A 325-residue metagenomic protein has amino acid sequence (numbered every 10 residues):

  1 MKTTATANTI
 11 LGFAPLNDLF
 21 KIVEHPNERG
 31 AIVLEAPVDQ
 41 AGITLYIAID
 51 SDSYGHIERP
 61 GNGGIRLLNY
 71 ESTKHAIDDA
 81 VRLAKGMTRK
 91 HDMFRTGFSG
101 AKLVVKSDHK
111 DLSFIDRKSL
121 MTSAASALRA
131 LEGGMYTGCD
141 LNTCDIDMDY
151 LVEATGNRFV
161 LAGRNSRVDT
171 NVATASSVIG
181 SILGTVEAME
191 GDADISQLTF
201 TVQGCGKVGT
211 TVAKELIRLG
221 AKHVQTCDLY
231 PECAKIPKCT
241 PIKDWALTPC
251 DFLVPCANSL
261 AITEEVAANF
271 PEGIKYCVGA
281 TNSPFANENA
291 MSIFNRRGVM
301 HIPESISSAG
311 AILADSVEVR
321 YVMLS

Functional and structural regions predicted by a protein language model:
M1-R164: N-terminal ligand-binding/catalytic initiation module
E71-D79, I115, S119, S123 (+13 more regions): Conserved active-site and cofactor/substrate-binding residues in soluble primary-metabolism enzymes
A162-T170, G298-H301: A short glycine/serine-rich beta->alpha loop
V168-V254: Glycine-rich phosphate/diphosphate-binding loop of Rossmann-like nucleotide-binding domains
V186, I274-S325: Adenosine-phosphate binding glycine-rich loop
K214, K243, E265-A268, M291-S292: Alpha-helical segments flanking ligand/cofactor-binding loops in enzyme cores
W245-P249, S259-C277: Rossmann-fold NAD(P) dinucleotide-binding segment
P255-C256, A280: Short, well-ordered coil/turn residues at beta-beta hairpins and beta-strand->alpha-helix junctions within
